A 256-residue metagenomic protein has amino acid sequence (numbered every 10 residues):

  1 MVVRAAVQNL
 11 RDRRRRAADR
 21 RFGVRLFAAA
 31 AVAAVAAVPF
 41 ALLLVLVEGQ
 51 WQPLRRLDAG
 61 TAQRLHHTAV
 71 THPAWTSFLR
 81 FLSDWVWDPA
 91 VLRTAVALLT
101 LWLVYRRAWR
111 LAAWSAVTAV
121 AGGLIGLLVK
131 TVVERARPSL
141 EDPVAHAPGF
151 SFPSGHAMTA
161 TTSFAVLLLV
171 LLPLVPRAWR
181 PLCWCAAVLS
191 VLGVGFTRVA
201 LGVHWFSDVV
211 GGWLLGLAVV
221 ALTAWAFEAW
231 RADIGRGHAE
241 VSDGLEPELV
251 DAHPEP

Functional and structural regions predicted by a protein language model:
M1-V91, V133, R137-V144: N-terminal transmembrane-helix/juxtamembrane module of multi-pass inner/ER membrane proteins
Q8-R15, T100-A108, L167-V175, L222-E228: Structural signal for the C-terminal ends of transmembrane alpha-helices and the immediately following loop
F27-A31, R93, A112-V117, P181-V188 (+2 more regions): Hydrophobic alpha-helical transmembrane segments
A28-A34, A95-L124: Interfacial segments of alpha-helical transmembrane regions
T61, L82, V129, H156 (+1 more regions): Divalent metal-coordination and catalytic microenvironments
S83-R107, T161-L167, L171: Hydrophobic alpha-helical transmembrane segments
A108-D142, A200-H204: Hydrophobic alpha-helical transmembrane segments of integral membrane proteins
S139-P256: Membrane-embedded catalytic cores of phosphoryl/pyrophosphoryl-handling enzymes
